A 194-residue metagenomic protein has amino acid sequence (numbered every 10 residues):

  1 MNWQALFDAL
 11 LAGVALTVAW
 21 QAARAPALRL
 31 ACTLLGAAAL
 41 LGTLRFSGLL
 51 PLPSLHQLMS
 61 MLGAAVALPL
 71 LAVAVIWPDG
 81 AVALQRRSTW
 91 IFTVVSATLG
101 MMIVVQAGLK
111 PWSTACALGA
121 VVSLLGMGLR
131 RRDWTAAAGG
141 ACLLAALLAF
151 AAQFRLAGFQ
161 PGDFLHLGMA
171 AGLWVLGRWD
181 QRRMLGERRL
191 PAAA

Functional and structural regions predicted by a protein language model:
M1-L55, L185-A192: N-terminal topogenic module of multi-pass integral membrane proteins
F7-V18, G63-W77, G119-G126, H166-R183: Hydrophobic cores of alpha-helical transmembrane segments in multi-pass inner/ER membrane proteins, independent
D8, R29-A39, T89, T93 (+4 more regions): Residues within membrane-spanning alpha-helices of integral membrane proteins, especially the hydrophobic core/packing
R24-L35, A81-F92, R131-C142, E187-A194: Membrane-interfacial loop-to-transmembrane alpha-helix junctions, especially the N-terminal start
G36-L44, T93-V104, A141-Q153: Aromatic-anchored segments of alpha-helical transmembrane domains
L49-L55, M101-W112, Q153-Q160: Membrane-interface helix caps and helix-loop-helix hairpins in membrane proteins
Q57-M127: Membrane-proximal helix-loop-helix units in multi-pass membrane proteins
R130-A194: C-terminal transmembrane-bundle signature of multipass membrane proteins, characterized by strong activation on
